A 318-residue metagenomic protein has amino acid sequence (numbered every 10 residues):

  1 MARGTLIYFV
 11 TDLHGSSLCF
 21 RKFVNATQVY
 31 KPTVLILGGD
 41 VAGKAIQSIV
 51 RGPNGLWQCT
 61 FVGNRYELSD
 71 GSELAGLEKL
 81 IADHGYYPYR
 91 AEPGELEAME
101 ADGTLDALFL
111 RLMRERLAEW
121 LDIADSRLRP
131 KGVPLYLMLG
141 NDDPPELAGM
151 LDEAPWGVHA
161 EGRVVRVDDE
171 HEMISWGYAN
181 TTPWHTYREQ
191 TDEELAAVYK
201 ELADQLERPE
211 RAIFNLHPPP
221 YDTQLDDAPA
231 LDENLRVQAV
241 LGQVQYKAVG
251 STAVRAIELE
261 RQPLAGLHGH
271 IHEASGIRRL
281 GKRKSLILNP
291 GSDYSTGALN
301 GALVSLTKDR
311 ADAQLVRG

Functional and structural regions predicted by a protein language model:
G4-H14, E170-T182, I213-H217, L286-S292 (+1 more regions): Active-site-proximal beta-strand elements of phosphoester/diester hydrolases
D12, F20, L35, D40 (+6 more regions): Divalent metal-coordination and catalytic microenvironments
H14-L18, V41-I46, L137-A148, R166 (+4 more regions): Active-site environment of divalent metal-dependent phosphoester hydrolases
G15, V164-E170, T186, Q190 (+3 more regions): Binuclear metal-dependent phosphoesterase catalytic core
S17-K22, Y30, E201, Q238-A239 (+5 more regions): Catalytic phosphate/metal-binding cores of nucleic-acid and nucleotide-processing enzymes, i.e., regions that mediate
C19-D168: Core catalytic region of metal-dependent phosphoesterases/phosphodiesterases, especially metallo-beta-lactamase-like
G103-E115, N215-Q262: Active-site-proximal segments of metal-dependent phosphoesterases and phosphodiesterases across multiple
D169-A212, D232-E233, V244-T252: Binuclear metal-dependent hydrolase catalytic cores centered on His/Asp/Glu-rich metal-binding motifs
